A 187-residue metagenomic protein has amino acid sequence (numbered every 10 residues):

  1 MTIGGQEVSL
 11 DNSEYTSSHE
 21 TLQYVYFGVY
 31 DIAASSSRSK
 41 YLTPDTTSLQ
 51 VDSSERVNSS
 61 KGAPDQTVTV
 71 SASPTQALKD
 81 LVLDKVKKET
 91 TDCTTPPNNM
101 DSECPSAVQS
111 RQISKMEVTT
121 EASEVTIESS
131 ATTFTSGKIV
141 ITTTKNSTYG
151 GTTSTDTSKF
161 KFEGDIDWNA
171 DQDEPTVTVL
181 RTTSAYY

Functional and structural regions predicted by a protein language model:
M1-L10: Short, ordered, surface-exposed loop/turn motifs in non-cytosolic proteins
H19-L22, T46-S48, T67, T157-D165: Well-ordered beta-strand positions in beta-sheet-rich domains
T21-R38: A short, solvent-exposed beta-strand micro-motif common in secreted/extracellular proteins
F27, A63-D65, F134-S136: Extracytoplasmic
S35-S71: Structured interaction patches on ligand/partner-binding surfaces of diverse proteins
V57-M100: Compositionally biased low-complexity segments at domain edges in trafficked proteins and select soluble regulators
K87-Y187: Membrane-lipid interaction segments
